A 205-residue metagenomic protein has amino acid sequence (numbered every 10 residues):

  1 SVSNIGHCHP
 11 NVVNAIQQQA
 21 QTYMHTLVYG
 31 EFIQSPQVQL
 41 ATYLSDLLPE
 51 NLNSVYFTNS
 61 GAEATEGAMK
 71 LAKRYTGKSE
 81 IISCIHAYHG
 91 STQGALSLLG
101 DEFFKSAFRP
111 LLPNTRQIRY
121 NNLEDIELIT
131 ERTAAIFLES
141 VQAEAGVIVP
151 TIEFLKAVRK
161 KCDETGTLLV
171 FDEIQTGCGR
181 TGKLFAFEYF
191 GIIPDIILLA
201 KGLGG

Functional and structural regions predicted by a protein language model:
S1-G205: Conserved N-terminal phosphate-binding loop of PLP-dependent enzymes in the Aspartate aminotransferase
